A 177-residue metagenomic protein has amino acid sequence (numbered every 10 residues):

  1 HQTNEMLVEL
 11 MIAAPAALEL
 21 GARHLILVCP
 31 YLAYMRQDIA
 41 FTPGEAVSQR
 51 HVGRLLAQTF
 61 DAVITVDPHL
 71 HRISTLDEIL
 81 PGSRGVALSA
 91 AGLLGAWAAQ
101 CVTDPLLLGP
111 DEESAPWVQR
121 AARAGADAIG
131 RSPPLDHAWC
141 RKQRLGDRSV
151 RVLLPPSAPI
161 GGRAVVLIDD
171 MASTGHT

Functional and structural regions predicted by a protein language model:
H1-T177: PRPP-associated nucleotide enzymes
